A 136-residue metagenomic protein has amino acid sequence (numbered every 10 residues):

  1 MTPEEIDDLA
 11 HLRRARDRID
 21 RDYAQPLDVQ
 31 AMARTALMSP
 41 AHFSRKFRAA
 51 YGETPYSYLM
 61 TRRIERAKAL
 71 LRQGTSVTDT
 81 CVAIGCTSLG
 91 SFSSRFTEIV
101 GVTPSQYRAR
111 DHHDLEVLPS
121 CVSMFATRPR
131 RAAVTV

Functional and structural regions predicted by a protein language model:
M1-H42, A49-A50, T54, R66-V136: Alpha-helical bundle regulatory/interaction domains
R63: ABC ATPase nucleotide-binding domain signature region
